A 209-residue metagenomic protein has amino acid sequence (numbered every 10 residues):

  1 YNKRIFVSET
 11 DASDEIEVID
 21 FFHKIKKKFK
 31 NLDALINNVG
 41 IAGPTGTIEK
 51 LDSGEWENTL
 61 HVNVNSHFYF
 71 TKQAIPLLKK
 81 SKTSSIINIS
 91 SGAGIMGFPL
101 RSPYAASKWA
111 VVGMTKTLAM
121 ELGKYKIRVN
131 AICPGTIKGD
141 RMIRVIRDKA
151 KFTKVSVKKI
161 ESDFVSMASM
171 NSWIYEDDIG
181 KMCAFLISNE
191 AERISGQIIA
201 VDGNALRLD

Functional and structural regions predicted by a protein language model:
N31, G123, R128, I194-G196: Short, small/polar-rich loop/turn modules that mediate ligand/substrate recognition or access, typified
A42-T45, M96, A184, S195-D209: Short C-terminal tail/terminal secondary-structure segment of NAD(P)H-dependent dehydrogenase/reductase domains
G46-I48, D52-L60, F164: Substrate-binding pocket helix/loop in short-chain dehydrogenase/reductase
T71, S107, T115: Active-site helix of classical SDR
P76, M120-K124, E192: Alpha-helical segment proximal to the catalytic Tyr-Lys
S91: Residue(s) in the substrate-gating loop at a strand-loop-helix junction that position the organic substrate next
A131, V155-E190, I194, V201-G203: C-terminal helical subdomain
